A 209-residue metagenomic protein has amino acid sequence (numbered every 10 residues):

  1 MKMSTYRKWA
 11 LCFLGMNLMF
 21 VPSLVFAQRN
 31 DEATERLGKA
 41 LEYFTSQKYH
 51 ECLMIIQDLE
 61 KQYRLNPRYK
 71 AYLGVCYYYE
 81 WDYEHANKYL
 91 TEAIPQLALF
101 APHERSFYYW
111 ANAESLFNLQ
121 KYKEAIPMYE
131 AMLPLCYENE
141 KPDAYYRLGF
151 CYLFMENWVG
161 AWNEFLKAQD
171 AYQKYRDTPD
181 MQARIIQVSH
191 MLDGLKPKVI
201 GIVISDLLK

Functional and structural regions predicted by a protein language model:
E32-D58: Alpha-helical segment of the N-proximal tetratricopeptide repeat
Y72, A111, R147, M181-R184: Canonical tetratricopeptide repeat
P95, L153-R176: TPR/TPR-like (Sel1-like) alpha-helical repeat modules
W162, D170-K209: Terminal, low-structured helical/coil segments at or just beyond the last alpha-helical repeat
